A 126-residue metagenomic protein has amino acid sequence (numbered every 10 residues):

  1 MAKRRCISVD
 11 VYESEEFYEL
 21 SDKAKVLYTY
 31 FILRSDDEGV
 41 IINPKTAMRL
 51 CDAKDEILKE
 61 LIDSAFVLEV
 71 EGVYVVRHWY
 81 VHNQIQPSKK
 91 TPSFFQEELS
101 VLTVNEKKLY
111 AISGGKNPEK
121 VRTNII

Functional and structural regions predicted by a protein language model:
M1-V11, E16, C51-I126: Winged-helix/helix-turn-helix nucleic-acid-interaction surface
E15-L20, S35: Short basic-aromatic helix/loop recognition motifs at nucleic-acid and histone-peptide binding interfaces
S21-D22, D55: Alpha-helix initiation and capping sites
A24-Y28: Short alpha-helical "packing" element that flanks the helix-turn-helix/winged-helix DNA-binding module
Y30-R34: Short amphipathic alpha-helical elements of helix-turn-helix/winged-helix folds
S35-C51: Short acidic, hydrophobic short linear motifs in intrinsically disordered regions
